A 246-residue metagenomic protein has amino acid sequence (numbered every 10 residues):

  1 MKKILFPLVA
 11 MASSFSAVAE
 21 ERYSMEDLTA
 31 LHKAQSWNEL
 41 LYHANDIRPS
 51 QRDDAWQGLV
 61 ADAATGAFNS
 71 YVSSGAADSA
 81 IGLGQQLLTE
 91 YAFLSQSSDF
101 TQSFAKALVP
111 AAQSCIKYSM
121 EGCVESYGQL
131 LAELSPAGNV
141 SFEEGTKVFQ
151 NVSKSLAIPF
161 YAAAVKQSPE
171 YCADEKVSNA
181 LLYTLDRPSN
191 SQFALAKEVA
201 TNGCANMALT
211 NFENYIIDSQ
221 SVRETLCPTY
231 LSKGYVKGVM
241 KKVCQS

Functional and structural regions predicted by a protein language model:
M1-I4: Positively charged n-region of N-terminal signal peptides that target proteins for export
S14-S16: N-terminal signal peptide c-region/cleavage motif recognized by signal peptidases
A19-D62: N-terminal leader/linker segments that initiate helical-solenoid repeat arrays
D27, V60, A67, F104 (+5 more regions): Structural register within alpha-helical repeat arrays
A30, G66, S70, S114 (+2 more regions): Residue-level signature for tetratricopeptide repeat
H32-D46, S74-Q86, K117-E125, V152-S155: Helix-turn-helix repeat elements of alpha-solenoid scaffolds
H43, L83, S126-Q129, F160 (+2 more regions): Alpha-helical solenoid repeat scaffolds, predominantly canonical TPR units
A44-G58, Q86-S103, L130-N151, Q167-E175 (+5 more regions): Short solvent-exposed coil/turn linkers within tandem alpha-helical repeat scaffolds
